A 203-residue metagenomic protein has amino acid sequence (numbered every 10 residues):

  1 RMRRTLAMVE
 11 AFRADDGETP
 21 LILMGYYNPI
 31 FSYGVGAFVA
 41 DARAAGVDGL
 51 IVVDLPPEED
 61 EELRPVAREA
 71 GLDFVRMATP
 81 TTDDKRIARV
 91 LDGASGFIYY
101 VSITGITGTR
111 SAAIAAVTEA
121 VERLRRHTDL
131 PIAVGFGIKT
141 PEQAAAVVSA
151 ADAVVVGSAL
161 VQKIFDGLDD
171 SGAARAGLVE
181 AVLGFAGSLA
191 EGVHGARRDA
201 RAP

Functional and structural regions predicted by a protein language model:
R1-F12, I30-G36, V52-E69, D83-R89 (+3 more regions): Active-site-adjacent beta->alpha loops and helix N-cap segments on the catalytic face of soluble alpha/beta enzymes
R1-I22, P65-T79, A115-I132, E180-A200: Alpha-helix-loop-beta-strand connector modules within alpha/beta enzyme cores
D16-I51: Hydrophobic alpha-helical segments and helix pairs
L21-G25, L50-V52, F74-A78, I98-Y100 (+2 more regions): Hydrophobic faces of well-ordered beta-strands that scaffold small-molecule active sites in alpha/beta enzyme cores
A42-D48, V66-V75, D92-Y99, A150-V154: Glycine-enriched alpha-helix->loop->beta-strand junction motifs that scaffold or abut catalytic
A45-I51, P56, Y100-G108, G137 (+1 more regions): Glycine-rich phosphate-binding active-site loops on the catalytic face of alpha/beta enzymes
L72-R110: Histidine/lysine/aspartate-rich catalytic loop segments that bind and position anionic ligands
T82-D92, H127, V134, I138-V154: Catalytic cores of alpha/beta
